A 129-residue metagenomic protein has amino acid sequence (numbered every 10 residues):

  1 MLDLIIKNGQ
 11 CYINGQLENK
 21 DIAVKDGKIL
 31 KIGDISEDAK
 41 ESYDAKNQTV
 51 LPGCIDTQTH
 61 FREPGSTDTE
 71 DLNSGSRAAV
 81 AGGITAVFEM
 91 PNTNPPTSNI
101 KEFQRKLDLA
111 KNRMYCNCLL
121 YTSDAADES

Functional and structural regions predicted by a protein language model:
M1-D38: N-terminal metal-binding scaffold of metallo-dependent hydrolase/deaminase domains
G9, S42-Y43, S98-F103: Short secondary-structure transition/capping segments
S36-V50: Active-site metal-binding motif and surrounding structural segment of the metallo-beta-lactamase
Q48-R113: Metal-associated gating/positioning segment near the N- to mid-region
N112-L120: A glycine-rich helix N-cap at a beta->alpha junction
Y121-S129: Single conserved hydrophobic/aromatic residue that forms the stacking wall/gate of nucleotide- or nucleobase-binding
